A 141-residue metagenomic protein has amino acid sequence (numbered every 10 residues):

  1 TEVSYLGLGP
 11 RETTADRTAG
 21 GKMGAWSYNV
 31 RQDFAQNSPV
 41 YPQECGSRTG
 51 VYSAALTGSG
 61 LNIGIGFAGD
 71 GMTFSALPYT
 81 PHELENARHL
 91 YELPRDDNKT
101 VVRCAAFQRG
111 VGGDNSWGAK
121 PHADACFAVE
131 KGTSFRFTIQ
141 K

Functional and structural regions predicted by a protein language model:
T1-K141: Beta-strand/loop-rich accessory regions of lumenal/periplasmic or secreted enzymes, predominantly carbohydrate-active
